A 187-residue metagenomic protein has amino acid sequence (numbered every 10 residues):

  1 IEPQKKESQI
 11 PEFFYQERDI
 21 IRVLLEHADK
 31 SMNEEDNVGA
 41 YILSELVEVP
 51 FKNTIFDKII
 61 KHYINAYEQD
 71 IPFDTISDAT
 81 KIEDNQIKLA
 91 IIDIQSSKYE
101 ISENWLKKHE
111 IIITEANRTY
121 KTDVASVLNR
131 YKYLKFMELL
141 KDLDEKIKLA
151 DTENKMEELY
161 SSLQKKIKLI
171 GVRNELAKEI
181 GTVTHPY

Functional and structural regions predicted by a protein language model:
I1-F73, I91-D93, E100-W105, H109 (+1 more regions): Non-catalytic protein-protein interaction segments used by genome-maintenance enzymes to assemble and couple activities
I64-Y187: Bacterial replisome coupling helices
